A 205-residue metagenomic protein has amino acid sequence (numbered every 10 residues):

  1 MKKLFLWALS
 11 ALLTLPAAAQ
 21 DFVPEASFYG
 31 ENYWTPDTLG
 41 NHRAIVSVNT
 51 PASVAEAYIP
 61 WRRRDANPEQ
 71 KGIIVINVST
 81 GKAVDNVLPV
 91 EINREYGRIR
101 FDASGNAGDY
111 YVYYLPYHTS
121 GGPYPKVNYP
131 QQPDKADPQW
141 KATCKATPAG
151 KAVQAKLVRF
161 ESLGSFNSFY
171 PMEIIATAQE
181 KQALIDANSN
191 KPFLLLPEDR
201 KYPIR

Functional and structural regions predicted by a protein language model:
M1-L4: Positively charged n-region of N-terminal signal peptides that target proteins for export
W7-P16: Bacterial N-terminal signal peptides
Q20-R205: Alpha-mannosidase-like glycoside hydrolase catalytic domains involved in N-glycan trimming, generalizing to other
